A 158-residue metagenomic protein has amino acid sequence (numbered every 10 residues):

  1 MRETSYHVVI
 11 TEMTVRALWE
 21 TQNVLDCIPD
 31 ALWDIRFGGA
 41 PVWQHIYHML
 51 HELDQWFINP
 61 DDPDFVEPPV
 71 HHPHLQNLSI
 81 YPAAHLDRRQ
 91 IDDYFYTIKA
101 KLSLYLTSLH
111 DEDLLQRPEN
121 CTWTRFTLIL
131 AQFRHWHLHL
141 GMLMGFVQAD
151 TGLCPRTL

Functional and structural regions predicted by a protein language model:
R2, W43, N77, Q90-I91 (+2 more regions): A general marker of short, structured functional hotspots
E3-T11, H85-D92: Active-site rim elements
H7-V15, W19-Q22, D30-Q76, E119-L158: Short, contiguous alpha-helical
W19, N23, C27, T97-A100 (+3 more regions): A generic structural signal for well-ordered alpha-helical segments enriched in polar/charged residues
I28-A31, Y81: Alpha-helix C-capping/helix-to-loop hinge sites
L78-Q116, T127-W136: Acidic/histidine-rich alpha-helical segments that form the ligand environment of transition-metal centers
